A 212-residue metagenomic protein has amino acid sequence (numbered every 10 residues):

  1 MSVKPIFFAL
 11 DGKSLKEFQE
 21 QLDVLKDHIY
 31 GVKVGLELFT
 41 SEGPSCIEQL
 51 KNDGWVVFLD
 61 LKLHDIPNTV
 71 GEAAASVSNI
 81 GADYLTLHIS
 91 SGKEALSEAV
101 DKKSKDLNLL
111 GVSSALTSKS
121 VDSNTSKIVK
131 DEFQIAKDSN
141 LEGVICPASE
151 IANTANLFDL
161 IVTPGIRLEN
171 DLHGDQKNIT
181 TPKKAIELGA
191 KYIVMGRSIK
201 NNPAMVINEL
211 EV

Functional and structural regions predicted by a protein language model:
M1-D11, E17, L22, H28-G31: Generic N-terminal amphipathic, Lys/Arg-enriched alpha-helix
S2-V3, D65-L160, R167-D171: Conserved anion-binding
F8, V32, K62, L85 (+3 more regions): Conserved, mostly hydrophobic/aromatic
G12-L25, N68-S76, N124-I135, Q176-K184: Short, acidic/polar
D27, I80, S139, L188-G189: Structural motif
I29-Y84: Metabolite-binding pocket within alpha/beta catalytic cores that recognizes anionic/polar moieties
V57-F58, L109, I161, I193: Hydrophobic beta-strand scaffold residues
T86-G92, E150, L168, Q176-V206: Glycine-rich phosphate-binding active-site loops on the catalytic face of alpha/beta enzymes
